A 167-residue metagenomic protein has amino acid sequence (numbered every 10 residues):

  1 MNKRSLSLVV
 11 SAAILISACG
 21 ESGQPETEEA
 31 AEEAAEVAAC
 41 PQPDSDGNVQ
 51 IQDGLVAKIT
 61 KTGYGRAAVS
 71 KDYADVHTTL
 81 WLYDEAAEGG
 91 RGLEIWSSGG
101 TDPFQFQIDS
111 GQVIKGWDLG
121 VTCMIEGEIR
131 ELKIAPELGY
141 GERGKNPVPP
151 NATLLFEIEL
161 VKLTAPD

Functional and structural regions predicted by a protein language model:
N2-S11, L15-D167: Cross-family detector of peptidyl-prolyl cis-trans isomerase
